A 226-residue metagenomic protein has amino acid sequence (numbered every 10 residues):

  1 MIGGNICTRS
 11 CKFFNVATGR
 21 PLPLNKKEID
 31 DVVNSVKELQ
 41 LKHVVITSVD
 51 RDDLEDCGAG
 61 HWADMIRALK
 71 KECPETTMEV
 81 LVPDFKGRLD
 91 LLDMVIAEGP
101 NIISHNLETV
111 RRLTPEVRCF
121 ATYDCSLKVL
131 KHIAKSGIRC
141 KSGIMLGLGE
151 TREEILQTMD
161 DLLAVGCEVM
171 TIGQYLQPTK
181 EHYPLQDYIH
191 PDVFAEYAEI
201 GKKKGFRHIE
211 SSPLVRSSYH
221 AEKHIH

Functional and structural regions predicted by a protein language model:
M1-E28: Canonical Radical SAM [4Fe-4S] cluster-binding loop centered on the CxxxCxxC motif and its immediate flanking residues
T18-V45: Conserved alpha-helical substructure of the radical SAM core
D30-Q40, D64-T76, D90, A97-E98 (+1 more regions): Auxiliary Fe-S-binding modules of radical SAM enzymes
V44-D64, E150-E154: Conserved glycine-rich "GG(E/T)P / GGGxP" loop and the immediately following alpha-helix in the radical SAM core
V44-I46, M78, I103-H105, M170 (+1 more regions): Hydrophobic residues within beta-strands of alpha/beta enzymes
V49-R51, P83, L107-V110, Q174-Y175 (+1 more regions): Short, ordered loop/turn segments at secondary-structure junctions
D53-M65, R88, L113, V117-L127: Active-site-adjacent beta->alpha loops and helix N-cap segments on the catalytic face of soluble alpha/beta enzymes
